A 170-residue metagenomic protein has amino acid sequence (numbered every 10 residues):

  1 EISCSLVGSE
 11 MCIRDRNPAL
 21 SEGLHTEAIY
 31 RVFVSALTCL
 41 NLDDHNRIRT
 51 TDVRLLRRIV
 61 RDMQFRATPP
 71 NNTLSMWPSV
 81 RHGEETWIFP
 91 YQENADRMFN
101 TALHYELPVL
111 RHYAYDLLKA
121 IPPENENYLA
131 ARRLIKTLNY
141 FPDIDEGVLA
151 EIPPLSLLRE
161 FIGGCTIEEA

Functional and structural regions predicted by a protein language model:
E1-G8, C12: Single conserved hydrophobic/aromatic residue that forms the stacking wall/gate of nucleotide- or nucleobase-binding
R14-A170: Conserved NTP phosphate-binding and transfer environment spanning the P-loop NTPase/kinase superfamily
